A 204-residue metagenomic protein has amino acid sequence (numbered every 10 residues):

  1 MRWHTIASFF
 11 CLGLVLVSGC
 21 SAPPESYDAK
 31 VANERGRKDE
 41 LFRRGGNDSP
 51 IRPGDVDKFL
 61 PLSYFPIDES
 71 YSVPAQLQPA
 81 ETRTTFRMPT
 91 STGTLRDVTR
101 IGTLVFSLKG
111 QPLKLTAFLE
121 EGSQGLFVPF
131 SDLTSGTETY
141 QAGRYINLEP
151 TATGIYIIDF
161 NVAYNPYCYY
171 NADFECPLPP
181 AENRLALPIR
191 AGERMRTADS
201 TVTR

Functional and structural regions predicted by a protein language model:
M1-F10: Bacterial N-terminal signal peptides that target proteins for export
V17-G19: C-terminal motif of bacterial Sec signal peptides marking the signal peptidase cleavage site
S21-P23: Bacterial signal peptide processing site
K30, R35-T103: N-terminal secretory signal peptides
P79-A142: Mid-length scaffold segments of soluble, non-membrane domains
S131-Y164: Acidic, glycine-rich flexible loop segments
F160-Y169, E175: Beta-strand/loop-rich accessory regions of lumenal/periplasmic or secreted enzymes, predominantly carbohydrate-active
E175-V202: Acidic/polar low-complexity flexible segments
